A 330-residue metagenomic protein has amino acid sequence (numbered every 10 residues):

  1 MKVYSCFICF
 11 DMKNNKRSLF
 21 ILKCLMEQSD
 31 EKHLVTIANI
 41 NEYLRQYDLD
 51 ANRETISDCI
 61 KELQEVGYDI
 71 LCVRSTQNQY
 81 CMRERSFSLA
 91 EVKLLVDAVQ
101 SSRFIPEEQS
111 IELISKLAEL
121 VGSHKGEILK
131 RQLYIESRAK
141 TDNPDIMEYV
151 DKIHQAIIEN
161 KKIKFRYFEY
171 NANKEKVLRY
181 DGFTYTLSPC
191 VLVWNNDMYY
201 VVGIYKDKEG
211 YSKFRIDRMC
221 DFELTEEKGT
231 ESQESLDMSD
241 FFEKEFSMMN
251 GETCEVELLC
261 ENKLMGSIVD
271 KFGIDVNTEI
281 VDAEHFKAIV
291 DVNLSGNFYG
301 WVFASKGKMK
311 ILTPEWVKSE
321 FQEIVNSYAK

Functional and structural regions predicted by a protein language model:
M1-A98, Y180, S327-K330: Short, basic/aromatic recognition patches that contact phosphate-bearing ligands
D69-L71, P189-V191, N277: Short, surface-exposed charged micro-motifs
Q79-C81, K164, Y200-V202, K287 (+1 more regions): General beta-strand recognition
S88-K174: Bulky hydrophobic/aromatic content
H154-Y205: Loop-centered beta-sheet repeat module
D207-S239: Flexible linker/loop signature enriched in Pro/Ser/Thr and Pro/Gly
M238-K330: Polybasic (Lys/Arg-rich)
